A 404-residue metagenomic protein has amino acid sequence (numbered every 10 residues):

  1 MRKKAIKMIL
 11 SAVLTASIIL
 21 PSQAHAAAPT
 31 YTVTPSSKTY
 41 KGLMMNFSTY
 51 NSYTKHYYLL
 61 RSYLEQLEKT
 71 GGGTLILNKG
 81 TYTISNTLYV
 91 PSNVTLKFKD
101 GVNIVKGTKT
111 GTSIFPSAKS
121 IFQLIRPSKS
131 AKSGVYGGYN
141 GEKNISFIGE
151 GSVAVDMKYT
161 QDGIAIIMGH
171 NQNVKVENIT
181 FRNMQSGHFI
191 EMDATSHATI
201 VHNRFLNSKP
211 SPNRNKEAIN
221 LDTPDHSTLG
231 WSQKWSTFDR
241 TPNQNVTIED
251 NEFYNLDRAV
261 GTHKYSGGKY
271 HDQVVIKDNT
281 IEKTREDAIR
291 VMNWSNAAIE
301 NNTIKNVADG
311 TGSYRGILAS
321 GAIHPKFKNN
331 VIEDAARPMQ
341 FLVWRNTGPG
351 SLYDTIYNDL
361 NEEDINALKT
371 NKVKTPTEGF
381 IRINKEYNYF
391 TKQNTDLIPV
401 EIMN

Functional and structural regions predicted by a protein language model:
M1-I9: Bacterial N-terminal signal peptides that target proteins for export
L10-I19: Hydrophobic core
I19-P29: Sec-dependent signal peptide cleavage junction
L43-N78, R126-S128: Acidic Gly/Asp/Thr-rich repetitive segments characteristic of extracellular carbohydrate-active and adhesion proteins
I76, T83, Y89, K97 (+15 more regions): Extracellular beta-strand solenoid repeats
Y82-K97, V105-S146, M157-N173, F189-T195: Extracellular beta-strand-rich solenoid/capping regions of secreted or surface-exposed proteins that bind or remodel
T83-T87, K106-K109, D156-A165, M184-M192 (+10 more regions): Short glycine/acidic-rich loop motifs that flank beta-strands on beta-rich extracellular proteins
I145, I179, N203, N251 (+6 more regions): Consensus "Asn ladder" position of solenoid repeat domains
